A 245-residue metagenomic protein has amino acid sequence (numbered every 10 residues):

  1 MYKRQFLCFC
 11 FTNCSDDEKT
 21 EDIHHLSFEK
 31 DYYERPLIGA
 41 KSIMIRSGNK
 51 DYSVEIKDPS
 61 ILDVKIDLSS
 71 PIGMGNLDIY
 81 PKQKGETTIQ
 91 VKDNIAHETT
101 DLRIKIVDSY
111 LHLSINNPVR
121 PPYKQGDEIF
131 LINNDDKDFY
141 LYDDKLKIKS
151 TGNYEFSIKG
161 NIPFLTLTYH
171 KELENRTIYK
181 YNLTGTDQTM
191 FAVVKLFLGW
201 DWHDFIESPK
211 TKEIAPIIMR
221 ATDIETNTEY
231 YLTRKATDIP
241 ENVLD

Functional and structural regions predicted by a protein language model:
M1-Q5: Conserved small/polar residues in nucleotide/adenosyl-binding loops
F9-N13: C-terminal motif of bacterial Sec signal peptides marking the signal peptidase cleavage site
S15-P240: Extracytoplasmic soluble-region selector
V243-D245: Short, solvent-exposed mixed-charge patches
